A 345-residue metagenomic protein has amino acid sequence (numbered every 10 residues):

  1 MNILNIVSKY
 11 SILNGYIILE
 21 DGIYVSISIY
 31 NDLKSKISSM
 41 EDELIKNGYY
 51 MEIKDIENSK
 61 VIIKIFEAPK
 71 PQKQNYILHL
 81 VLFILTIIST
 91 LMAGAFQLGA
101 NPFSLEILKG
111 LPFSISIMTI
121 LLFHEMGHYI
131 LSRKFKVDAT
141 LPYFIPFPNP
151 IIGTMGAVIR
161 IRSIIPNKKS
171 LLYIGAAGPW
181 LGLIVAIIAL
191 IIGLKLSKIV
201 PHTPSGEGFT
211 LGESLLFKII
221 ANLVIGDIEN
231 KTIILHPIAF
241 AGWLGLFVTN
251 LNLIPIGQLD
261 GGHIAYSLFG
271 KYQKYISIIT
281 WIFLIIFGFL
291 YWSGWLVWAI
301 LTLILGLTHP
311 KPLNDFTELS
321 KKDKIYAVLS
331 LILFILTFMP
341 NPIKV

Functional and structural regions predicted by a protein language model:
M1-V345: Hydrophobic transmembrane alpha-helices and their immediate loop junctions in multi-pass integral membrane proteins
